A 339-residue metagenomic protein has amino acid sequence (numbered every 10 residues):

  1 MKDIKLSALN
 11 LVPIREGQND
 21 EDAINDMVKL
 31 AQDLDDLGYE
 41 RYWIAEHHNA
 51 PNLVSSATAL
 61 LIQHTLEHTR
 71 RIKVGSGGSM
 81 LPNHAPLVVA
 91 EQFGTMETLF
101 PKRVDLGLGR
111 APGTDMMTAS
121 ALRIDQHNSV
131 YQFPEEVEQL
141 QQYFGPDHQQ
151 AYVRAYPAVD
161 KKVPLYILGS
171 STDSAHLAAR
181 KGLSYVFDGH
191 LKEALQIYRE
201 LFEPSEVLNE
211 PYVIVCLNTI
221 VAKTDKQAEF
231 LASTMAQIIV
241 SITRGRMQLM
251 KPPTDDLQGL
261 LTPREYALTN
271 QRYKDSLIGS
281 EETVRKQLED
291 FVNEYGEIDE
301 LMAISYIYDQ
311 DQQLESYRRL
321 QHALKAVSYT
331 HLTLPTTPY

Functional and structural regions predicted by a protein language model:
M1-H68: N-terminal beta1-alpha1-beta2 module of alpha/beta enzyme domains
K2-D20, N83-G145, Y185: Flexible, glycine-rich active-site loops centered on histidine and acidic residues that chelate a metal or position
L6, T65, M96, A178 (+3 more regions): Conserved, mostly hydrophobic/aromatic
L6-A8, Y42-I44, V74-S76, V104-L108 (+4 more regions): Hydrophobic faces of well-ordered beta-strands that scaffold small-molecule active sites in alpha/beta enzyme cores
V12-I24, P82, V163-L168, L277-I278: Active-site mouth loops of central-metabolism enzymes
H64-T69, E97-P101, S205-E206, V292-N293: Acidic (Asp/Glu)-rich catalytic clusters
Q126-R154, L195-E297: An alpha-helical appendage that flanks or caps ligand/catalytic pockets
T330-T336: Conserved small/polar residues in nucleotide/adenosyl-binding loops
